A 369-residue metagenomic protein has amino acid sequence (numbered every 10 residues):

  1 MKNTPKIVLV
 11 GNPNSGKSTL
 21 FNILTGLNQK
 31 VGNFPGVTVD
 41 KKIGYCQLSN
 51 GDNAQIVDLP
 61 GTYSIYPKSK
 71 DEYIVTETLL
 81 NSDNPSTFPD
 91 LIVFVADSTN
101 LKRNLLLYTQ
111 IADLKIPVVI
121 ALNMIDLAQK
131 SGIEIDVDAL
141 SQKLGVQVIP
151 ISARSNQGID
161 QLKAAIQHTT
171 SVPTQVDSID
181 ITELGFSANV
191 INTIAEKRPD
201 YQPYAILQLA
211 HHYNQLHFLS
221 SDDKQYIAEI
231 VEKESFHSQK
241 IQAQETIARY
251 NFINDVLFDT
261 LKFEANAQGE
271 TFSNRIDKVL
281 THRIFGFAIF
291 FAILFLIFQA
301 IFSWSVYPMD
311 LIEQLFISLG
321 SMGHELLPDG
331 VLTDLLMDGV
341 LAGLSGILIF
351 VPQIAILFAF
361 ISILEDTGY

Functional and structural regions predicted by a protein language model:
M1-S69: Conserved G1/Walker A P-loop phosphate-binding module
L20-F21, V39, D58, V75 (+6 more regions): Residue-level signature of catalytic and energy-coupling elements of molecular machines, predominantly ATP/GTP-dependent
G36, G61-T62, S98-K102, M124-Q129 (+1 more regions): Conserved nucleotide-binding/hydrolysis micro-motifs of P-loop NTPases
C46-G51, I74-V148: Conserved C-terminal guanine-recognition region of P-loop GTPase G domains, centered on the G4
A54-G61, F88-P89, A121, K233-S235 (+1 more regions): Gly-rich Lys/Arg/Thr-decorated short loops/hinges at beta-loop-alpha junctions or inter-strand turns that position
D126-I179: Canonical P-loop GTPase G-domain recognition
G145, V172-L326, T333: Extended helical scaffolds that flank P-loop GTPase cores
I301-Y369: Membrane-embedded alpha-helical segments and adjacent helix-loop junctions characteristic of multi-pass solute
